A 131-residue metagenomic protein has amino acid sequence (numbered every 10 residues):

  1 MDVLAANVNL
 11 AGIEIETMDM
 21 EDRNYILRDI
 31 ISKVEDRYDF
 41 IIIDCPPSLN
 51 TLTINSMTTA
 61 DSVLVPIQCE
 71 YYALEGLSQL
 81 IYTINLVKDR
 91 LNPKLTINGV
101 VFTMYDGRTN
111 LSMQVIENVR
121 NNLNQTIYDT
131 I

Functional and structural regions predicted by a protein language model:
M1-D36, L91: P-loop/Walker-type NTP enzyme "switch/lid" segment
E35-D129: Conserved catalytic-core segment of NTP-binding enzymes
